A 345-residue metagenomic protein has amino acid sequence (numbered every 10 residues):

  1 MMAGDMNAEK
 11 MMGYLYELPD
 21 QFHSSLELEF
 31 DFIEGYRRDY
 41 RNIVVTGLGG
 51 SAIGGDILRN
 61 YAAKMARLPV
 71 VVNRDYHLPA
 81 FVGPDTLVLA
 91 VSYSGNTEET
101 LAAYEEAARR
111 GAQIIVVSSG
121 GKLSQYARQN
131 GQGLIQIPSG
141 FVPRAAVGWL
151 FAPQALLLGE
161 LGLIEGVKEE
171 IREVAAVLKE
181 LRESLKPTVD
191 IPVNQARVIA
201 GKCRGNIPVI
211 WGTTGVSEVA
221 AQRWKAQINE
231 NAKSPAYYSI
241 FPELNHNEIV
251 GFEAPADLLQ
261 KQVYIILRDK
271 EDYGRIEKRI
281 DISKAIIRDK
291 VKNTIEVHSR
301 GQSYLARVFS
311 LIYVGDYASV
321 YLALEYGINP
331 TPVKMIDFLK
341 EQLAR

Functional and structural regions predicted by a protein language model:
M1-H23, S283: Active-site-proximal helix-loop elements at catalytic-domain edges
N7-E17, E29-R41, G159-K261, L343-R345: Active-site phosphate/pyrophosphate-binding segments
E27-L28, R67, L157-V167, A232-K233 (+1 more regions): Short helix-capping/linker segments at secondary-structure and domain boundaries
R37-E183, G201, D269-E277, D281-N293: Glycine-rich phosphate-binding loops that contact phosphosugars or nucleotide phosphates
V72-R74, S234-N245, N293-Q302: A generic structural motif
I249-K334: C-terminal active-site/capping subdomain that shapes the small-molecule cofactor and substrate pocket of enzyme
N329-R345: Short, small/acidic-rich helices and loops at N termini and domain boundaries of DNA replication/processing enzymes
